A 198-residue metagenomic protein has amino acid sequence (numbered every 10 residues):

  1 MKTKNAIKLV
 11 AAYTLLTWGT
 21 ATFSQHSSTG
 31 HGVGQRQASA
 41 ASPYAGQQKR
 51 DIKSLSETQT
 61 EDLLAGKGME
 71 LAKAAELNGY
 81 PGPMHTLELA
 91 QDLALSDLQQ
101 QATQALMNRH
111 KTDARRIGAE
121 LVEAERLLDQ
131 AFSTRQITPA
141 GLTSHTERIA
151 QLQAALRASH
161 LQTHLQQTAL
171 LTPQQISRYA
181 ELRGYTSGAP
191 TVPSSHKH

Functional and structural regions predicted by a protein language model:
M1-V10: Bacterial N-terminal signal peptides that target proteins for export
G19-T20: N-terminal signal peptide c-region/cleavage motif recognized by signal peptidases
Q25-H198: Charge-rich (acidic/polar
